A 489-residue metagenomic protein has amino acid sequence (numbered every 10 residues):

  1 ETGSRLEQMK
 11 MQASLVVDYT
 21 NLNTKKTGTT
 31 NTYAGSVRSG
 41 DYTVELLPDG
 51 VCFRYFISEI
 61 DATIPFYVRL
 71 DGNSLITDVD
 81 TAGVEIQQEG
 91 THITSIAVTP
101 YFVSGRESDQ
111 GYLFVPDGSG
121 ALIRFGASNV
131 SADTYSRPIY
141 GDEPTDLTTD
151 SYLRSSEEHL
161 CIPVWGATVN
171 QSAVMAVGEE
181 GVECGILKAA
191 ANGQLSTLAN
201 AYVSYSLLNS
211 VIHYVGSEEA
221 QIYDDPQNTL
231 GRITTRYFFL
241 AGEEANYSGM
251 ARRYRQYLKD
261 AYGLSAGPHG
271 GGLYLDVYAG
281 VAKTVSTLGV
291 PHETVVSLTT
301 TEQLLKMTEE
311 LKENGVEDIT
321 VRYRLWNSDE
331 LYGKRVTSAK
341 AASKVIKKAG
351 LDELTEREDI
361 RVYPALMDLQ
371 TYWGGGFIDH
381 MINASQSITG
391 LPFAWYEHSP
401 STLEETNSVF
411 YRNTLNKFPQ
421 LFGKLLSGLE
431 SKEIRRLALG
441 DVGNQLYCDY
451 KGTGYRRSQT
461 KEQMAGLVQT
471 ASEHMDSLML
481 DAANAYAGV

Functional and structural regions predicted by a protein language model:
E1-L298, T308-N314, D318-I319: Carbohydrate-recognition beta-sandwich/jelly-roll modules in extracellular/periplasmic carbohydrate-active proteins
Q8-Q12, V295-T299, L304-L305, Y323 (+3 more regions): Generic hydrophobic/packing signal
E243-N246, T300, N416-K417, R456: Intrinsic-disorder/low-complexity, polar/charged segments
E293-V296, T300, K344, R457: Alpha-helix N-cap/helix-initiation motif
S297-E310, F418-E430: Short, acidic/polar
D318-V489: Aromatic- and carboxylate-enriched substrate-binding clefts and catalytic-loop regions of carbohydrate-active enzymes
